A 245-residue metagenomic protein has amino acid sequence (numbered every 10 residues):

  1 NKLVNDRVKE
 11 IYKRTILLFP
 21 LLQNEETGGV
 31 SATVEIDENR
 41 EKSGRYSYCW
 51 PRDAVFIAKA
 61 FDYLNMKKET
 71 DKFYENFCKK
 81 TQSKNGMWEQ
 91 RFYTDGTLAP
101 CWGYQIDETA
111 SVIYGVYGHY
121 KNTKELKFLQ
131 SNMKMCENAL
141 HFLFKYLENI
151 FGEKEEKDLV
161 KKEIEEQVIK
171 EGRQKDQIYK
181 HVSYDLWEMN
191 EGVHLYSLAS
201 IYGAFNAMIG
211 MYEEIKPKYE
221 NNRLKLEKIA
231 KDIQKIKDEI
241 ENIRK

Functional and structural regions predicted by a protein language model:
N1-Y46, L126-K127: Acidic/polar, glycine-enriched structural segments that form the non-catalytic walls/loops of the carbohydrate-binding
L3-K9, T27, F61-Y74, H119-E137 (+2 more regions): Structural helix-adjacent loops and short alpha-helical linkers that scaffold large soluble proteins
F19, V116, L140-L143, L147 (+2 more regions): A structural signal for well-ordered alpha-helices, especially hydrophobic packing surfaces of coiled-coils
L21-G28, S83-N85, F144-K157, K245: Proline-centered turn/helix-capping motifs that create local helix->coil transitions or kinks
A32, I36-R45, D95-P100, L126 (+2 more regions): Active-site-adjacent structural elements in folded domains
Y46-F151, E163-G172, L198-Y202: Aromatic-rich carbohydrate-recognition surfaces in CAZymes
K84-F92, E153-K245: Catalytic cores of carbohydrate-active enzymes
